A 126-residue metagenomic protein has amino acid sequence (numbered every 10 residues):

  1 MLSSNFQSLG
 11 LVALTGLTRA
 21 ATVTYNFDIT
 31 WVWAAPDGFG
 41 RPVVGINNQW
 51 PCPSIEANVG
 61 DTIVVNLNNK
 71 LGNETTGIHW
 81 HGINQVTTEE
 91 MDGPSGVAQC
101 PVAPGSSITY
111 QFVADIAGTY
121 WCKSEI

Functional and structural regions predicted by a protein language model:
L2-T109: N-terminal, post-signal-peptide metal-ligating segments of extracellular/periplasmic oxidoreductases, dominated by
Y110-I126: Hydrophobic or amphipathic alpha-helical targeting/insertion segments
